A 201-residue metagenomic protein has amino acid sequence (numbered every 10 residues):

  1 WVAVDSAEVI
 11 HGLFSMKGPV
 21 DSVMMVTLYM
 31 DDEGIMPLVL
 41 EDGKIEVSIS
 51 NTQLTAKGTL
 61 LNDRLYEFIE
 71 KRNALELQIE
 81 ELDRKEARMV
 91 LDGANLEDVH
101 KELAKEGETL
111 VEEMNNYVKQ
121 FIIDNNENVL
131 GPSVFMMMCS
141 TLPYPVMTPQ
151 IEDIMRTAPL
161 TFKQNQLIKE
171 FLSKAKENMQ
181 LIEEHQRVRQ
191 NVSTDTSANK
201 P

Functional and structural regions predicted by a protein language model:
W1-K119: A non-transmembrane, solvent-exposed segment enriched in polar/low-complexity residues
N51, N62, N73, N95 (+6 more regions): Detector for Asparagine
G58-Y66, L96-H100, E127-N128, R156-K169: Short, structured coil/loop segments at alpha-helix boundaries
L110, N116-I122, N126, S133-F135: Surface-exposed interaction patches
I123, L130-P201: Charged, long alpha-helical assembly modules
